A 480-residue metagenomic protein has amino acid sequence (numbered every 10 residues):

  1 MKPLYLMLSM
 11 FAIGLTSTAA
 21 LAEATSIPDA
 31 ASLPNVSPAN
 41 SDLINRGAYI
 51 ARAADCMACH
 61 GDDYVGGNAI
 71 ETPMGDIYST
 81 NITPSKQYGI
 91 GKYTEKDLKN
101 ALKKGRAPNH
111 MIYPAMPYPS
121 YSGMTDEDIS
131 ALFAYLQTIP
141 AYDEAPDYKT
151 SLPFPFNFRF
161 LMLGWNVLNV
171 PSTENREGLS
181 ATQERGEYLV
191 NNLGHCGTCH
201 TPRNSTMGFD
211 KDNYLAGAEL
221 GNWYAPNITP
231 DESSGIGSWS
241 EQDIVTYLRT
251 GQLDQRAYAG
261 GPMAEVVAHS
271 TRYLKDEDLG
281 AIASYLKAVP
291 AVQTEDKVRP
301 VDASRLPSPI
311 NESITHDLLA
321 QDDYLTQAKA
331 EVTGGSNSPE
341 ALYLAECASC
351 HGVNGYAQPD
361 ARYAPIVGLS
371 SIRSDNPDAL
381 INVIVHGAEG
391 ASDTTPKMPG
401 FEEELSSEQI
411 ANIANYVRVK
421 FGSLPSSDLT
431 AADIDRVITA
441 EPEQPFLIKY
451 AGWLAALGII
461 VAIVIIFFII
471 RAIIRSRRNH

Functional and structural regions predicted by a protein language model:
K2-N40, A101, G105-N109, E127-S180 (+5 more regions): Post-cleavage N-terminal segment of exported redox proteins
A30-P38, D42-R46, A53, A58-G61 (+7 more regions): Sequence context of c-type cytochrome heme-c attachment sites
N40-D62, G67, E71, M162-G164 (+4 more regions): Sequence/structural segment immediately N-terminal to covalent heme-attachment motifs in c-type and related
R52-G61, T80, D97-K103, P114 (+11 more regions): C-type cytochrome heme c attachment motif
G61-D63, G67-E71, I112-Y113, D143-T150 (+6 more regions): Short, solvent-exposed loop/turn and secondary-structure capping segments
A69-I70, P202-G251: Active-site substrate-binding loop specific to GH73 endo-beta-N-acetylglucosaminidase modules in bacterial autolysins
I70, D76-G91, K103-E127, Y148-T150 (+4 more regions): Axial heme c-ligation environment in periplasmic c-type cytochrome domains
E443-W453: Short, low-complexity patches enriched in S/T/P/G
